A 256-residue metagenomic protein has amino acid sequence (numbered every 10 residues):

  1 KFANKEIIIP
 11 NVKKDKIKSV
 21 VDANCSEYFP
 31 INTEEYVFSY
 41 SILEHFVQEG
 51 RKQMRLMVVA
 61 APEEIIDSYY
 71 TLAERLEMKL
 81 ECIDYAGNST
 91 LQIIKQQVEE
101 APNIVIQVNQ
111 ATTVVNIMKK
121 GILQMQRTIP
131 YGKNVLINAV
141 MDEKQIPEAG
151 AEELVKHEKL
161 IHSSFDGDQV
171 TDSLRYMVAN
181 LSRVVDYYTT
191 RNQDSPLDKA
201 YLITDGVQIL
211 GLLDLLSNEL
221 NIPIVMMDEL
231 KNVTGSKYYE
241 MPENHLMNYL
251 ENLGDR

Functional and structural regions predicted by a protein language model:
K1-R256: Hydrophobic/aromatic-enriched cytosolic interaction surfaces used to assemble or bind macromolecules
